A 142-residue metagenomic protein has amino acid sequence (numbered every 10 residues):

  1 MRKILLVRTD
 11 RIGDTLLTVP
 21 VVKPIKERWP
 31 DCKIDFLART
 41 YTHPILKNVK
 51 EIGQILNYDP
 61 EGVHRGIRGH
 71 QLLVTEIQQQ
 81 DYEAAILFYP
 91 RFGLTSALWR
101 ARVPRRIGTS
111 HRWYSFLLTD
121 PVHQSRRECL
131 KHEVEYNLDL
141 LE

Functional and structural regions predicted by a protein language model:
M1-E142: Catalytic machinery of carbohydrate-active enzymes, primarily nucleotide-sugar-dependent glycosyltransferases
